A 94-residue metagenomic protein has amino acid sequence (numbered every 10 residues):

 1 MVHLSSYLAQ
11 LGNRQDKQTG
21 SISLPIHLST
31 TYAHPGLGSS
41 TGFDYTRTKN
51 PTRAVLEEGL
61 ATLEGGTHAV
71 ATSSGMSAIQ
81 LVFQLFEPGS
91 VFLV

Functional and structural regions predicted by a protein language model:
M1-F43: N-terminal glycine-rich, Lys/His-bearing helix-loop that initiates the first secondary-structure elements of many
T31-L85: Conserved N-terminal alpha-helix of the aminotransferase class I/II PLP-enzyme fold
L85-V94: Conserved PLP-anchoring active-site segment centered on the Schiff-base-forming lysine
